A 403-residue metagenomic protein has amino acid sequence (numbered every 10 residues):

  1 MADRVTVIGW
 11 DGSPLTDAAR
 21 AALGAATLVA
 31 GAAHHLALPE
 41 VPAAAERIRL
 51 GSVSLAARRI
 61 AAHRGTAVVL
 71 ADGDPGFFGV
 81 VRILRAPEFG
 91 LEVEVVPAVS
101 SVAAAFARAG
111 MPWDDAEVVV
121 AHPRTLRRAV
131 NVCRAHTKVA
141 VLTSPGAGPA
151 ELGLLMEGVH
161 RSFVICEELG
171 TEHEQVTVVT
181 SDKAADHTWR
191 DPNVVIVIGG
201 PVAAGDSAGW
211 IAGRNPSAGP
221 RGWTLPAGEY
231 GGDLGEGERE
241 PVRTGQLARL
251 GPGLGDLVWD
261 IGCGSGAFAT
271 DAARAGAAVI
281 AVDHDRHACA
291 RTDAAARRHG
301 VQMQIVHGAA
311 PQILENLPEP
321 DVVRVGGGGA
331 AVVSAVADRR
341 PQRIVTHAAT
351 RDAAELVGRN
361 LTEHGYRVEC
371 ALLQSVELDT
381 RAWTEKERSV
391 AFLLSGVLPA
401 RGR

Functional and structural regions predicted by a protein language model:
M1-T6, G12, D17-A21, G65-A67 (+2 more regions): A contiguous loop/helix-start segment that scaffolds small-molecule binding in enzyme catalytic cores
M1-V99, A103-A104, L126, G276-A281 (+2 more regions): Class I S-adenosyl-L-methionine
V195-G200, A382-R403: Core SAM-dependent methyltransferase catalytic element
G237-L254: Conserved alpha-helix/loop element of class I SAM-dependent methyltransferases that forms part of the SAM/SAH-binding
G255-G264: Conserved class I S-adenosyl-L-methionine
S265-A277: Conserved SAM-binding loop of SAM-dependent methyltransferases across substrates and taxa, primarily the Class I
C289-A290, A354: Short alpha-helix immediately C-terminal to the canonical SAM-binding loop
A337-V390: C-terminal substrate-binding/active-site "lid" region of AdoMet-derived donor-dependent transferases
